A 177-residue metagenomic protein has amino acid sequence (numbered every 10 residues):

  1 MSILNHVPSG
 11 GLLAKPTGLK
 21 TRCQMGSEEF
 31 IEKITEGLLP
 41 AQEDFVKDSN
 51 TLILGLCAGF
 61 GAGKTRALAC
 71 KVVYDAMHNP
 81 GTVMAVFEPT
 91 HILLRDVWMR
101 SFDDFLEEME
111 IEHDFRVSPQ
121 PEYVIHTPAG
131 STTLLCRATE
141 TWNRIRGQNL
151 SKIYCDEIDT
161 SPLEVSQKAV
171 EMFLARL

Functional and structural regions predicted by a protein language model:
S2-L177: Phosphate/NTP-binding elements of NTP-utilizing enzymes
